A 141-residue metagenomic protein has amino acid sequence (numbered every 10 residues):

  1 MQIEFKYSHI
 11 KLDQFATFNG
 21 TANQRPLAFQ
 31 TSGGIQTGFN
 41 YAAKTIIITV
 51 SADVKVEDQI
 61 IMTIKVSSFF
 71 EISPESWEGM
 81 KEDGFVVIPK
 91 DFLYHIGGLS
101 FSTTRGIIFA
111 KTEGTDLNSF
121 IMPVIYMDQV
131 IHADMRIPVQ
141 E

Functional and structural regions predicted by a protein language model:
M1-L99, F109-E141: N-terminal intrinsically disordered, cationic/polar leader segments that include organellar targeting peptides
